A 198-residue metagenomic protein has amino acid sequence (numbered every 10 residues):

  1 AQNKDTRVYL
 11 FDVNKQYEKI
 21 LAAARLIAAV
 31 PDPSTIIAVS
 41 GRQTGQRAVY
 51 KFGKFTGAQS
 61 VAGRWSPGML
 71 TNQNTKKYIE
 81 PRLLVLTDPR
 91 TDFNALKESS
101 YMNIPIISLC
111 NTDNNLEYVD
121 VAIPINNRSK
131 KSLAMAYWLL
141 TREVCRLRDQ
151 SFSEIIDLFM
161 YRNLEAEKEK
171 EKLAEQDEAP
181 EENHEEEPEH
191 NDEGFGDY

Functional and structural regions predicted by a protein language model:
A1-Y198: Ribosome-associated RNA-binding proteins
